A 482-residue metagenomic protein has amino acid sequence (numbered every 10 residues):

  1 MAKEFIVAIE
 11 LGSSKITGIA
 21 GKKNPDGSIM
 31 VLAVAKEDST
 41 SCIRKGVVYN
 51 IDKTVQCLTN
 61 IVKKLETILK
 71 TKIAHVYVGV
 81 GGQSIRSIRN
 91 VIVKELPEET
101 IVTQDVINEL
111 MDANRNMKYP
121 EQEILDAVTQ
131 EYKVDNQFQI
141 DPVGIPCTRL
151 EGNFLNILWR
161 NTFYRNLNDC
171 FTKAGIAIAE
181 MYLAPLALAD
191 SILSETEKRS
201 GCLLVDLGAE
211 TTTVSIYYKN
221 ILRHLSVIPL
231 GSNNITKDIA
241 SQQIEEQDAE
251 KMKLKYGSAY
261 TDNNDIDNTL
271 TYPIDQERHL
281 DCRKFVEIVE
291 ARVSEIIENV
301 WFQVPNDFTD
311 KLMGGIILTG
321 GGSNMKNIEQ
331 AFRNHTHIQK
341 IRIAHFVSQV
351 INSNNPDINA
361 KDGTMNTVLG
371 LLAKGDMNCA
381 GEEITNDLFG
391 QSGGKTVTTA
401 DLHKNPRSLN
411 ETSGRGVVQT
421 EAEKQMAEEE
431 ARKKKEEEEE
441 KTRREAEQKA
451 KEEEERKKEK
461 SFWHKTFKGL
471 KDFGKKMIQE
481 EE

Functional and structural regions predicted by a protein language model:
M1-K15, I19-C202, A259, C282 (+2 more regions): Nucleotide/phosphate-binding catalytic cleft detector across ATP-hydrolyzing and phosphate-transferring enzymes
A8-I9, G18, V78, F171 (+5 more regions): Residue-level signature of catalytic and energy-coupling elements of molecular machines, predominantly ATP/GTP-dependent
I9-K15, V80-G81, L204-T211, Y217-N220 (+2 more regions): A short acidic Gly-Thr/Ser loop motif
T67-I68, N156, N161-T172, I176 (+6 more regions): Phosphate-binding glycine-rich/basic clefts of nucleotide- and phosphate-handling proteins, predominantly
G81, S258, L312-H335: Glycine-rich phosphate-binding loops at beta-strand->alpha-helix junctions
E99-Q104, K198, D206, F302 (+1 more regions): Extended, folded domain segments that form the structural surfaces/walls around functional sites
Q104, H335-T367: Conserved phosphate-binding/catalytic loops in two-lobed NTP-binding clefts
C202-D206, K251, N359-E382: A polyampholytic, Gly/Pro-enriched intrinsically disordered region
